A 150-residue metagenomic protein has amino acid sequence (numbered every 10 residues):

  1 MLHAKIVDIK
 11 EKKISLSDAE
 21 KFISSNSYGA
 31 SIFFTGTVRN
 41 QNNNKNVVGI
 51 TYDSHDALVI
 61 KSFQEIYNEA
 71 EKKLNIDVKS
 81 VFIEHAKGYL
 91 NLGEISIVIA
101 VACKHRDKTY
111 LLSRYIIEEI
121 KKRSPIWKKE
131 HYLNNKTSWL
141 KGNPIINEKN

Functional and structural regions predicted by a protein language model:
M1-I95, A102-R114, E118-N150: N-terminal, polar/charged subdomain of small-to-medium soluble alpha/beta proteins
